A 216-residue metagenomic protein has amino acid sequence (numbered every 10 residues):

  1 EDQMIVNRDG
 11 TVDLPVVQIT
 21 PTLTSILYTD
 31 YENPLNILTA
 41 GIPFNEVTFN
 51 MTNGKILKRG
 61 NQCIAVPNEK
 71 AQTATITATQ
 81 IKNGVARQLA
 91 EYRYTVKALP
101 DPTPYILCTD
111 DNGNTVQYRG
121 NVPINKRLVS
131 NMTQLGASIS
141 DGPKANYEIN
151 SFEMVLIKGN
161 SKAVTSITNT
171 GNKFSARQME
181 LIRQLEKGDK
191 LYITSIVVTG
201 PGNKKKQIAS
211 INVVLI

Functional and structural regions predicted by a protein language model:
E1, A71-N83, A90-R93, G188-P201: Short, aromatic- and glycine-rich surface loops/edge beta-strands on solvent-exposed regions
D2-I56, K97-P102, S210, V214-I216: A structural signal for beta-strand and strand-to-loop patches characteristic of beta-rich domains
P21-L27, P34, C108-V129: Short beta-strand segments of immunoglobulin-like
L35-G41, L135-K144: Acidic, Ser/Thr
T39-K55, A145-I167: Change to "...patches in solvent-exposed regions of secreted, membrane-anchored, or virion-exposed structural
N53-R59, N169-F174: Short beta-strand segments within Ig-like beta-sandwich modules, predominantly Fibronectin type-III
Q62-K70, L181-L185: Extracellular/luminal low-complexity segments enriched in Ser/Thr/Pro
S166-I216: Mature extracytoplasmic or organellar-lumen-exposed domains after removal of signal/transit peptides
